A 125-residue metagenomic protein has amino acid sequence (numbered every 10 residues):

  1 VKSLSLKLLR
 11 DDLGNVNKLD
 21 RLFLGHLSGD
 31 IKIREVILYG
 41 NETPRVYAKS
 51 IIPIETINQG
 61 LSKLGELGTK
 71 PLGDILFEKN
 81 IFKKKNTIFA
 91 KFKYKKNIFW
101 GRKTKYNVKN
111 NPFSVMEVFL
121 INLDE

Functional and structural regions predicted by a protein language model:
V1-E125: Composition-driven recognition of glycine/serine/threonine/acidic- and proline-rich low-complexity segments and repeats
